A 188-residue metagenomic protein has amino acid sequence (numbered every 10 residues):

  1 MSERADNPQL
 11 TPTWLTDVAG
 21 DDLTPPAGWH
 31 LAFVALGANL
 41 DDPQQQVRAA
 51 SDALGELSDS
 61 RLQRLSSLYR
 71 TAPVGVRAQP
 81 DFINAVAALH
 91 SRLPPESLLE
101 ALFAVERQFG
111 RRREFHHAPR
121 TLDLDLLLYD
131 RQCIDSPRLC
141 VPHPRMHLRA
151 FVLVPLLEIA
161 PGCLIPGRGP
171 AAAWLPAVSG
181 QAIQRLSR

Functional and structural regions predicted by a protein language model:
S2-D21, D59, P73-I83, L93-R188: Flexible, gly/pro- and Lys/Arg-enriched active-site loops
R4-S60, S66-R70: N-terminal beta1-alpha1 ligand-phosphate binding loop
G37, H90-R92: Solvent-exposed residues in well-ordered beta-strands and their adjoining turns, especially edge/terminal strands
R64-L65, R185: A structural preference for short, hydrophobic beta-strand core positions in alpha/beta folds
